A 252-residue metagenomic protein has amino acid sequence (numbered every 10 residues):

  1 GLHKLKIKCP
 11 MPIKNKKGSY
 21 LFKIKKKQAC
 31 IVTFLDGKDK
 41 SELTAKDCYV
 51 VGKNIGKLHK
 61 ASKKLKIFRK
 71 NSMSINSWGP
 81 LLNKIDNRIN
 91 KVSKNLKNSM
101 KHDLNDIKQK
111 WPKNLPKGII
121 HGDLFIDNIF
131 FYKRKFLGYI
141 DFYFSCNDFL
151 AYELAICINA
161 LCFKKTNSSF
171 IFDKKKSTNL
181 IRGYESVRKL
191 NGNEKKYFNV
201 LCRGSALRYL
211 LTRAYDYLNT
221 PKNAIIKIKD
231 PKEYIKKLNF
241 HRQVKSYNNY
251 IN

Functional and structural regions predicted by a protein language model:
G1-I67: ATP-binding pocket architecture of kinase catalytic cores
L5, C9-I13, S19-F22, C30 (+4 more regions): Structured catalytic core of nucleotide-sugar glycosyltransferases
P12, N105-Y152: Active-site acidic catalytic loop and adjacent metal/ATP-binding pocket of ATP-dependent phosphoryl transfer enzymes
A29-E42, N83-N87, L207-A224: A glycine-centered beta->alpha junction motif in the catalytic cores of kinase/phosphotransferase enzymes
E42-N95, K117, I225: A cross-family kinase active-site recognition segment
A151-K189, G204-P221: Active-site activation/catalytic loop segments of kinase-like enzymes and analogous catalytic loops in related
G192-C202: All-alpha amphipathic helical-bundle segments outside canonical DNA-binding/catalytic cores that form hydrophobic
Y209-N252: ATP/Mg2+ or Mg2+-diphosphate-binding catalytic cores that bind nucleotide phosphates or diphosphates via glycine-rich
